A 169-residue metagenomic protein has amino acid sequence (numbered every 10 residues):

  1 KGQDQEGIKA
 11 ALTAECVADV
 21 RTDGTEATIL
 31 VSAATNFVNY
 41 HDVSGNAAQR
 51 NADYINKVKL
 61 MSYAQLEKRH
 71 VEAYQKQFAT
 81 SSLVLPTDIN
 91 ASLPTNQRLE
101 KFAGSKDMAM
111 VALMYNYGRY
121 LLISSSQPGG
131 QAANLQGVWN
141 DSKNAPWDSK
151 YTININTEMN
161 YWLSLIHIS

Functional and structural regions predicted by a protein language model:
K1-A109: Beta-sandwich/jelly-roll carbohydrate-recognition scaffolds of carbohydrate-active enzymes
G24-E26, N154-E158: Short, solvent-exposed loop/turn segments at the edges of secondary structure
Y40-S44, I123-L135, K150: Short, solvent-exposed loop/turn and secondary-structure capping segments
S92-A112, Q131-K150, N156, L163: Primarily short, surface-exposed interaction patches in extracytoplasmic proteins
V111-S125: Extended, hydrophobic/aromatic-rich amphipathic alpha-helical segments that build helical scaffolds
S125, L163-S164: Generic structural signal for hydrophobic core residues of well-folded globular domains
I166-I168: Conserved small/polar residues in nucleotide/adenosyl-binding loops
